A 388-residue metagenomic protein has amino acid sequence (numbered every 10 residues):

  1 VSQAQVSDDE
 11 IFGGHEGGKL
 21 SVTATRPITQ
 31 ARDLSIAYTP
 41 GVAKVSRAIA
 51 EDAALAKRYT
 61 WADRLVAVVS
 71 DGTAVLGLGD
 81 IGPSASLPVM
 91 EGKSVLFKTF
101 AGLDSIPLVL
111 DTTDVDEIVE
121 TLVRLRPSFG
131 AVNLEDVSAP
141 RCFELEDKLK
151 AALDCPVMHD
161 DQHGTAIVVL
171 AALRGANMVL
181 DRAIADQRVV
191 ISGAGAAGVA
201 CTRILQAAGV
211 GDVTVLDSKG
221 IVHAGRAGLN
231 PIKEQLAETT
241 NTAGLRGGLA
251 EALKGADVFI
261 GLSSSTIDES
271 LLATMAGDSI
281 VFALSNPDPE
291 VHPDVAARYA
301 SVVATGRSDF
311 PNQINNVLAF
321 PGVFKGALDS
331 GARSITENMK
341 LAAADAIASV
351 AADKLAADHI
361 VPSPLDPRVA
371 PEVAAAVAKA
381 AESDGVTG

Functional and structural regions predicted by a protein language model:
V1-V157, A374, K379-A380, D384-G388: N-terminal ligand-binding/catalytic initiation module
K57-A62, K98-T99, R124-R126, K150-A151 (+7 more regions): Solvent-exposed alpha-helices and their adjacent loops that cap or buttress functional pockets in soluble metabolic
D71-T73, I81, L110-D111, D136-A139 (+6 more regions): Short, ordered loop/turn segments at secondary-structure junctions
L76, I81-K98, L153, H159 (+3 more regions): Glycine-rich phosphate/diphosphate-binding loop of Rossmann-like nucleotide-binding domains
P107, N133-D136, V157-D160, I191 (+4 more regions): General beta-strand structural signal in soluble alpha/beta enzymes
D160-D161, L180-A183, A283-G388: Adenosine-phosphate binding glycine-rich loop
E234-V302, R307-D309: Rossmann-like adenosine-cofactor binding region
